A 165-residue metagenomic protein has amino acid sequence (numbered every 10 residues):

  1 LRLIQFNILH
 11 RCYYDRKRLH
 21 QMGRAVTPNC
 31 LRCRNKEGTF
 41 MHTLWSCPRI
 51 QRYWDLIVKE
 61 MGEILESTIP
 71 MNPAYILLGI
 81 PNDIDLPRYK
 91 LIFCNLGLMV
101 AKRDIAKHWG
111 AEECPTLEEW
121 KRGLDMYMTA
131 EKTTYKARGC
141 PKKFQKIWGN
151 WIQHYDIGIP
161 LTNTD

Functional and structural regions predicted by a protein language model:
L1-D165: Family-specific functional microsites
